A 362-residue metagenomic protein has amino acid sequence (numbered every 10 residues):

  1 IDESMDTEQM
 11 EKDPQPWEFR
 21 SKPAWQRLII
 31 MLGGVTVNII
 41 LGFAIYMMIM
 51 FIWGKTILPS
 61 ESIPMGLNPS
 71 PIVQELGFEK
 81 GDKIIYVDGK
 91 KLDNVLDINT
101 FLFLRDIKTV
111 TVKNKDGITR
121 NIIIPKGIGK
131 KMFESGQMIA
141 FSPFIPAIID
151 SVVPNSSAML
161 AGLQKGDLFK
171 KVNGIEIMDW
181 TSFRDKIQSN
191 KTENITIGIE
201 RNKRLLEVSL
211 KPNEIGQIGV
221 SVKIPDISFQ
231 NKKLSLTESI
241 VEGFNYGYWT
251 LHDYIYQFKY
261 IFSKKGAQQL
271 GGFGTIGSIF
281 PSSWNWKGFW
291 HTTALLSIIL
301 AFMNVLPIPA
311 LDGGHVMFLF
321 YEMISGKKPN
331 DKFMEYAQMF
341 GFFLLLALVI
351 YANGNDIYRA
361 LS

Functional and structural regions predicted by a protein language model:
E3-S70, Q338, A347-V349: Internal alpha-helical transmembrane segments
Q9, D13-W25, G136-L160, L168-K170 (+4 more regions): Functional transmembrane alpha-helices
M31-L67, I98-D106, T111-S151, M159 (+3 more regions): PDZ/PDZ-like peptide-tail recognition elements
N38, G42, L296-V305, L345-A352: Alpha-helical transmembrane segments of multi-pass membrane proteins
I49-E61, A310, S325, I357-S362: Membrane-interfacial segments
P64, V73-V95, A158-T181, A337: Conserved PDZ fold ligand-binding element
V87, N114-K115, V172, R201: Structural motif
L306-V316: Transmembrane helix boundary and interhelical junction motifs in multipass membrane proteins
